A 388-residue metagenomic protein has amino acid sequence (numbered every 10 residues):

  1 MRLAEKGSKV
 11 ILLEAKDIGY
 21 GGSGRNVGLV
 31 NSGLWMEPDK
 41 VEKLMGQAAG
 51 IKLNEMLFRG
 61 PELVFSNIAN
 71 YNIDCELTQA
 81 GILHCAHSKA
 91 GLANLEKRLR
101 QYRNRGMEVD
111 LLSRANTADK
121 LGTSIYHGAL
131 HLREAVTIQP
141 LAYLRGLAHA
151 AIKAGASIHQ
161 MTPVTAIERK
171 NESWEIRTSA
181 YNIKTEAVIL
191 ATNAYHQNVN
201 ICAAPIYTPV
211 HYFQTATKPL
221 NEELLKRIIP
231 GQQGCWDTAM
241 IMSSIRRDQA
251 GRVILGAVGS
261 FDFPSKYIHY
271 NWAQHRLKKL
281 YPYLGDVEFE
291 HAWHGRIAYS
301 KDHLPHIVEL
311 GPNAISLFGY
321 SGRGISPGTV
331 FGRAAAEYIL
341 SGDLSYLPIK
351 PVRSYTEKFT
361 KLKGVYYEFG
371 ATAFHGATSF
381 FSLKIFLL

Functional and structural regions predicted by a protein language model:
A4-R25: Glycine-rich FAD pyrophosphate-binding loop
S8-V10, V109, V287: Hydrophobic anchor at the start of a short beta-strand that flanks the dinucleotide cofactor-binding loop
V30, E62, N70-T78, V164-A166 (+1 more regions): Active-site substrate-recognition segment that forms the wall of the catalytic cavity or substrate channel
G33-R114: Dinucleotide-binding Rossmann-like beta1-alpha1 core, especially the glycine-rich loop that anchors the ADP
A93-R103, S124-E186: Helical element adjacent to the flavin cofactor pocket in flavoenzyme catalytic cores
D110-S113, S157-H159, E290-A292: General small-molecule cofactor/ligand-binding pocket signal
F263-S265, Y270-F380: C-terminal catalytic lobe of FAD-dependent flavoproteins
